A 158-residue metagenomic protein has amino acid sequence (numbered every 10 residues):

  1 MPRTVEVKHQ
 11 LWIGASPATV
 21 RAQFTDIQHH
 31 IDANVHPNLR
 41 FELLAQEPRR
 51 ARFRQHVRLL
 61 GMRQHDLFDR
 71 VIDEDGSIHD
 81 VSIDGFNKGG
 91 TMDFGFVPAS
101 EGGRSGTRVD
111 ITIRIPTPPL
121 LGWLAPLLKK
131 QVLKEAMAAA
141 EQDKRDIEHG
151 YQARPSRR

Functional and structural regions predicted by a protein language model:
M1-R49: Hydrophobic ligand-binding cavity/cleft-lining segments
T4-Q10, N38, R50-R52, H65 (+3 more regions): Intrinsic-disorder/low-complexity, polar/charged segments enriched in Ser/Thr/Lys/Arg/Asp/Glu/Gln
W12-S16, H56-L60, D73, V97-A99 (+1 more regions): Solvent-exposed residues in well-ordered beta-strands and their adjoining turns, especially edge/terminal strands
G14-A18, L44-R49, V71-G76, G95-R108: A short, structured loop/turn motif at beta-sheet edges
A22-H29, L133, A138, R145 (+1 more regions): Short, intrinsically disordered, mixed-charge
F24, N34, I111-I113, A140: Hydrophobic alpha-helical core bundles mediating ligand binding, dimerization, or RNAP-core interactions
I31-D32, F41-N87, Q142-R158: Glycine-rich portal/gate segments that line the openings of hydrophobic small-molecule binding cavities
S82-A138, P155: Beta-strand/loop substructures that line and gate deep hydrophobic ligand-binding cavities in soluble
